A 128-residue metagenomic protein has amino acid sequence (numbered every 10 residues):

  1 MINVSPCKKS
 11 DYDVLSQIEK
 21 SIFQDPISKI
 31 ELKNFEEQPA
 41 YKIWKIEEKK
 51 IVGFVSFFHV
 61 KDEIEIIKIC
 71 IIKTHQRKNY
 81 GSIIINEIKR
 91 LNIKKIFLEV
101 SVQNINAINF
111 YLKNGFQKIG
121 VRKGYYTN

Functional and structural regions predicted by a protein language model:
M1-S10: Conserved N-terminal entry element of GNAT/NAT acetyltransferase domains
N3, E65-I67, I96: Conserved Rossmann-like nucleotide-binding pocket used by diverse enzymes that bind dinucleotide cofactors
K9-Q76, S82-L91, G124: Acetyl-CoA-dependent GNAT
I69-N86, S101-N109, K113-N114, K118: Conserved glycine-rich acetyl-CoA-binding loop
L91-V102: Conserved GNAT acetyl-CoA-binding A-motif
F97-E99, Q117-N128: Conserved catalytic-core motifs of GNAT/GCN5-like acyltransferases
